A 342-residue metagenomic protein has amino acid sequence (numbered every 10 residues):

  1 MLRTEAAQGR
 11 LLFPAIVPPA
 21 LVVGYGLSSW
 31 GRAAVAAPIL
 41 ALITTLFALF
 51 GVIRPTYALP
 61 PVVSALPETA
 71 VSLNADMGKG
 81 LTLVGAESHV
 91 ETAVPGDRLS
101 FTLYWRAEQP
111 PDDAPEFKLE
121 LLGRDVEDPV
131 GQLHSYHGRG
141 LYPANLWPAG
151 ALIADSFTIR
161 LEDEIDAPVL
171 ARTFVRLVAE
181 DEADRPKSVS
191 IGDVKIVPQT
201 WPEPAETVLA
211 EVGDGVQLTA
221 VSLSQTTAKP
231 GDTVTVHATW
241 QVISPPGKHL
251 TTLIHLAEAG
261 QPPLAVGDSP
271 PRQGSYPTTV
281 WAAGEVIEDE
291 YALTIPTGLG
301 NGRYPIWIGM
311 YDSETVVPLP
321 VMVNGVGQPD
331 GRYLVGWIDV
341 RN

Functional and structural regions predicted by a protein language model:
M1-R3, I53: Juxtamembrane "helix-exit" motif on the non-cytosolic side of transmembrane helices
R3-E5, P263: Generic signature of intrinsically disordered, low-complexity, basic-rich segments and short cationic peptides
A6-L12, G31-P38, E91, N145 (+2 more regions): Membrane-water interface of alpha-helical transmembrane segments
A6-S28: Hydrophobic/aromatic-rich transmembrane helices and adjacent perimembrane loops
G26-R32, R160, T294: Transmembrane alpha-helical segments of multipass membrane enzymes and assembly factors that act on membrane-embedded
L27-T56: Signature aromatic-anchored transmembrane alpha helix within multi-pass, membrane-resident enzymes that catalyze glycan
F50-N342: C-terminal luminal/periplasmic domains and tails of membrane-associated envelope-modifying transferases
